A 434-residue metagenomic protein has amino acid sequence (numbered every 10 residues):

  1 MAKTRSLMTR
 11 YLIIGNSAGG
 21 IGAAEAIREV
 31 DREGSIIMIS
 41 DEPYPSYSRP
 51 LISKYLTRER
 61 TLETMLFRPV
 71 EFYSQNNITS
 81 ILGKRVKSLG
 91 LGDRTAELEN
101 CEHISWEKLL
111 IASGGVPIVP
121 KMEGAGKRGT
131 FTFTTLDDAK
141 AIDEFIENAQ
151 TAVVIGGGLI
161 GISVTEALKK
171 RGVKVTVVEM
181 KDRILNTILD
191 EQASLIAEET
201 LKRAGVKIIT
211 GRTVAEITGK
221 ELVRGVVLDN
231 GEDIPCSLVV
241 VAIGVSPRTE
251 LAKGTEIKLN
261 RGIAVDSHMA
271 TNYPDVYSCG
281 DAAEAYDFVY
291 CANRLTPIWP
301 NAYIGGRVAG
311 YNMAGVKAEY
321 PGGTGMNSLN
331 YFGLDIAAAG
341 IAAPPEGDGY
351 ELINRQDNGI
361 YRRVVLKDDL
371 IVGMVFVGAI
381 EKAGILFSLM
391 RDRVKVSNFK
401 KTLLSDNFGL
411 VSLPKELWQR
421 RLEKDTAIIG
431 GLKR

Functional and structural regions predicted by a protein language model:
M1-L12, R68-V153, V227-D229, D233 (+4 more regions): FAD-binding core/adjacent interface of flavoenzyme oxidoreductases
A2, S6-T9, E29, A282-G384 (+1 more regions): Mid-to-C-terminal Rossmann-like scaffold of FAD/NAD(P)H-dependent oxidoreductases
K3-T79, A167-L189, I385: Beta1-alpha1 glycine-rich phosphate/pyrophosphate-binding loop at the start of Rossmann-like nucleotide-binding domains
R10, V226, D233-K258, F332-K415: C-terminal catalytic lobe of FAD-dependent flavoproteins
G15-A18, T134-T135, I155-I160: Glycine-rich Rossmann-fold phosphate-binding loop(s) that bind the pyrophosphate of adenine dinucleotide cofactors
E33, N77-L98, I104, K170-S267: A Rossmann-like FAD-binding core segment of flavoenzymes
G126-Q150, T218-V227, E232-V308, N398-L404: FAD-site-proximal beta/loop scaffold in flavoenzymes
N312, L410-R434: An exposure/low-complexity boundary signal
